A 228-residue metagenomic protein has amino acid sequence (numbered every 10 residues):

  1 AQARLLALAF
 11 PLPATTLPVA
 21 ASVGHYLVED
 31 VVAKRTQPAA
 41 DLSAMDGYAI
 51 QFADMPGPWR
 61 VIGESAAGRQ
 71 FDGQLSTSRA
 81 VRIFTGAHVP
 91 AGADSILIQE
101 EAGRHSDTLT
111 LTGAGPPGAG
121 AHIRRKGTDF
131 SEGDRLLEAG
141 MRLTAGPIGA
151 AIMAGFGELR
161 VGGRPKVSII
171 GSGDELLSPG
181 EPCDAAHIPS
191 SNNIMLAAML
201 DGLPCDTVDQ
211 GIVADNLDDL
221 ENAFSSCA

Functional and structural regions predicted by a protein language model:
A1-P56, D107, R125: Short, low-complexity N-terminal leaders and the immediately following helix N-cap/first helix
A49-D209: Short, glycine/charged-enriched hinge/interface segments at domain edges or termini
D209-L217: Short beta->alpha junction loops
D219-A223: Short acidic active-site motifs
C227-A228: Short, intrinsically disordered, charge-balanced linker/junction segments flanking boundaries in proteins
